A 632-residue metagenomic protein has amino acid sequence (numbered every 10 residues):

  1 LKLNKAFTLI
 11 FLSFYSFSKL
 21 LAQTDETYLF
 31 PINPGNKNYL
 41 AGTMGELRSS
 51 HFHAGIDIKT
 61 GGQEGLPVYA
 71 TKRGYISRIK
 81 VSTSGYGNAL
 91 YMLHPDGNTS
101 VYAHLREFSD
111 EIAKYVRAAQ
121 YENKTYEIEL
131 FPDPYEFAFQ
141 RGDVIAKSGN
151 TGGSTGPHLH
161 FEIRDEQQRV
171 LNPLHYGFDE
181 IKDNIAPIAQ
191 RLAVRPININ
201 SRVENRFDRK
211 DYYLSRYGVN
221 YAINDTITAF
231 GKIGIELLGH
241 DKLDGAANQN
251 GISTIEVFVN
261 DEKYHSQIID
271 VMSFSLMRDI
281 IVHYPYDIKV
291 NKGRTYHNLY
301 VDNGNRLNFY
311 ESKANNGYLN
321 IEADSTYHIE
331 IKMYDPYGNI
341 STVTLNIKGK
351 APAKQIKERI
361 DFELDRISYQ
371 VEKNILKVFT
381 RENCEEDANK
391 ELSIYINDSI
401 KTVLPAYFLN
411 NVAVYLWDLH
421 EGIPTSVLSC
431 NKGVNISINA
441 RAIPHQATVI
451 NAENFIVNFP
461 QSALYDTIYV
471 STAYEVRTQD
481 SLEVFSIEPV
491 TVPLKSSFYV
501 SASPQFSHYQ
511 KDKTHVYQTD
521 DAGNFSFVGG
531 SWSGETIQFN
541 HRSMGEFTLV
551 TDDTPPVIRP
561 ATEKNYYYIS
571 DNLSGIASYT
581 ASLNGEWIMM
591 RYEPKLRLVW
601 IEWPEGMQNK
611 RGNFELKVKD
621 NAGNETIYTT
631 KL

Functional and structural regions predicted by a protein language model:
K19-T99, R106-E111, Y126-R141, K147-H158 (+2 more regions): Surface-exposed, glycine-biased beta-strand/turn segments
T99-P134, L214-A222, G251, F258-N320 (+2 more regions): Exoplasmic/lumenal beta-rich domain surfaces
N184-L192, S201, A353, T448 (+2 more regions): Proline-centered linker/hinge motifs at extracellular inter-domain junctions
Y213-V257, Q370-F379, V492-V500, P560-Y568 (+1 more regions): Contiguous beta-strand segments within globular domains
N320-S325, L416-T425, H541-S543, W603-R611: Surface-exposed, short loops/turns at beta-strand junctions within beta-sandwich domains
I423-L428, T536-P555: C-terminal beta-strand-rich structural cap/linker in extracellular carbohydrate-active enzymes
R441-H445, I468-H515, T519-D520: Proteolytic processing hotspots in large secreted/extracellular or virion-associated proteins and select intracellular
